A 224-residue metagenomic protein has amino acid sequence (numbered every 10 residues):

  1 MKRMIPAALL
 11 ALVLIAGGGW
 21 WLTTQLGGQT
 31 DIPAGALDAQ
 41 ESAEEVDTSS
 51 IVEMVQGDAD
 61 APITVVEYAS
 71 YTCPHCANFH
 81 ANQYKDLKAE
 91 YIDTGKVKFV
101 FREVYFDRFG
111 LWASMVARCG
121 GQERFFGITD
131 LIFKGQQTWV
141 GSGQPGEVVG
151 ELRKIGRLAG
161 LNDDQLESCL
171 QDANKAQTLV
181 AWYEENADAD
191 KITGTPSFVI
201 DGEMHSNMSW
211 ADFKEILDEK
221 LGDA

Functional and structural regions predicted by a protein language model:
K2-L37, S70, Y84, K154-A224: C-terminal cap of thioredoxin/glutaredoxin-like
P6, T64, K96-K98, S197: Residues at or immediately flanking beta-strands
P33-I51: Short extracytoplasmic/periplasmic juxtamembrane "stem" segments immediately C-terminal to an N-terminal membrane anchor
E45-I63: A short beta-strand-turn-helix
D58, E67, A81, N207: Conserved strand-loop elements at the edges of beta-sheets that form or border functional pockets
A59, I92-T94, R124, D190-T193: Extracellular/periplasmic catalytic domains that process cell-envelope and extracellular macromolecules
P62, V66-S70: Immediate post-signal-peptide N-terminus of mature secreted/exported proteins
A69-T72, A77-R157: Structural alpha/beta surface segment adjacent to cysteine/selenocysteine redox centers across thiol/disulfide enzymes
